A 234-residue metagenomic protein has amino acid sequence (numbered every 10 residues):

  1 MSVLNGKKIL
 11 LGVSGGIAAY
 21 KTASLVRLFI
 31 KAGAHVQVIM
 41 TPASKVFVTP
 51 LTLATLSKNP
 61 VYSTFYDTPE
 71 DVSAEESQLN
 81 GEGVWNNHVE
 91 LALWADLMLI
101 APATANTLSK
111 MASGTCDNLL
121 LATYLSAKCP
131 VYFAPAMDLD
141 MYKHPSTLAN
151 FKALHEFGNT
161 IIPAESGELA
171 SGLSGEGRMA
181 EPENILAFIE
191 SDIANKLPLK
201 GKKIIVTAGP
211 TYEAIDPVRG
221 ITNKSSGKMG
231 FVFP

Functional and structural regions predicted by a protein language model:
M1-V131, D138-G227, F231-P234: A cross-family phosphate/adenosyl-ligand binding-site feature
